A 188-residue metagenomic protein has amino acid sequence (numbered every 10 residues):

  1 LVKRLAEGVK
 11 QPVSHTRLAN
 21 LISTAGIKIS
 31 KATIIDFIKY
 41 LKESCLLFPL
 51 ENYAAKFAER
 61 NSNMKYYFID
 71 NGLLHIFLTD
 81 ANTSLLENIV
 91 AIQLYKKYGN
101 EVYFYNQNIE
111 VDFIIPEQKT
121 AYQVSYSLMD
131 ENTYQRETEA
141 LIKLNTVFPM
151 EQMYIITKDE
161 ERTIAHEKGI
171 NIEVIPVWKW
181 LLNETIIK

Functional and structural regions predicted by a protein language model:
L1-A121, Y126: Accessory nucleic acid-recognition modules appended to NTPase machines
K65, N100-E101, Q152, N171-E173: Conserved beta-strand segments of alpha/beta enzyme cores
Y67, Y122, Y154-I156, E173-I175: Hydrophobic/aromatic beta-strand patches that form the interior of the parallel beta-sheet core in alpha/beta enzyme
Q93, A140-K143, V177-W180: Generic recognition of well-ordered alpha-helical segments
L94, P116-E117, F148-E151, L182-K188: Intrinsically disordered, low-complexity Ser/Thr/Pro/Gly-rich regulatory segments
P116-Q123, E131-Y134, W178-L181: Mobile, glycine- and charge-enriched loop segments and immediately flanking short secondary-structure elements within
Y126-I170: Catalytic cores of nucleic-acid endonucleases
D159-K188: Domain-level recognition of nuclease-like catalytic cores that cleave nucleotide substrates
